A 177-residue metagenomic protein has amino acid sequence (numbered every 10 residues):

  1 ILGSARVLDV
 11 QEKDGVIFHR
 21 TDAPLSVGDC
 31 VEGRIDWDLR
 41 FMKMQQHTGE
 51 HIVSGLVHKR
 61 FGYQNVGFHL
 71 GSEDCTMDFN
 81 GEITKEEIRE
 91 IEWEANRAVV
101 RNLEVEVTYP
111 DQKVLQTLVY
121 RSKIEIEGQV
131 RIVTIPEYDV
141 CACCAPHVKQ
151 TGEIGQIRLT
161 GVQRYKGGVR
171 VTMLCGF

Functional and structural regions predicted by a protein language model:
I1-F177: Active-/binding-site microenvironments in catalytic and ligand-binding cores
